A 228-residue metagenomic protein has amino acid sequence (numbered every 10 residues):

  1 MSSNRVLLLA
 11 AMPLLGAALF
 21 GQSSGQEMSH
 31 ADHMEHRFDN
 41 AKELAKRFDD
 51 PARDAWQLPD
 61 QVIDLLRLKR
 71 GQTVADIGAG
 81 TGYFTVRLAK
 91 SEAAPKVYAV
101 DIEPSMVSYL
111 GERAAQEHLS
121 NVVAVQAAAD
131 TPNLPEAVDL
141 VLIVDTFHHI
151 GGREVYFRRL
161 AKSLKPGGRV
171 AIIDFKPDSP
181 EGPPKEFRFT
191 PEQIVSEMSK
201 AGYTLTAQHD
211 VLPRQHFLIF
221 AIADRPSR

Functional and structural regions predicted by a protein language model:
D54-Q72: Conserved alpha-helix/loop element of class I SAM-dependent methyltransferases that forms part of the SAM/SAH-binding
G71-G80: Conserved class I S-adenosyl-L-methionine
E103-P104: Conserved SAM/SAH-binding beta-strand->alpha-helix loop
E117-D130: Conserved SAM-binding strand-loop segment of SAM-dependent methyltransferases
P132-V141: A short acidic, Gly/Pro-enriched loop at the edge of an enzyme's catalytic core that lines a small-molecule cofactor
E154-R169: A short glycine-rich, Lys/Arg-flanked "PGG" loop and its adjoining helix->strand segment in the class I
A171-V195: Conserved class I S-adenosyl-L-methionine
